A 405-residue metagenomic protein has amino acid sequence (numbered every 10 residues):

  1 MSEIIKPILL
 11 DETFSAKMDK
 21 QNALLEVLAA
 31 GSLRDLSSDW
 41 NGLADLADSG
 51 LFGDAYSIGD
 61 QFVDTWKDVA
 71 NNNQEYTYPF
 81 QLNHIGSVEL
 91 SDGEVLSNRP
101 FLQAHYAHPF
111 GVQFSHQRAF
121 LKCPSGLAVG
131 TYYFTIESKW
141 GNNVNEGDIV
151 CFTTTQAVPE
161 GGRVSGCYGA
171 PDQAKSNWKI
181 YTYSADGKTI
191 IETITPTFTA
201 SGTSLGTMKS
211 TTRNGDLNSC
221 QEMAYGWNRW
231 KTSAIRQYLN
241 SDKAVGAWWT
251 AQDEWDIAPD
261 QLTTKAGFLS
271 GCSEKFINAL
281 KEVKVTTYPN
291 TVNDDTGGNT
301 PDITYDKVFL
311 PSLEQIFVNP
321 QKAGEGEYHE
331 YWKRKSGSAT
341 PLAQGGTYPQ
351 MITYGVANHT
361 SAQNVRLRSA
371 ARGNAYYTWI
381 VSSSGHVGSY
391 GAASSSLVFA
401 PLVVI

Functional and structural regions predicted by a protein language model:
M1-A23: Short, low-complexity N-terminal tether/leader segments at secretion or assembly junctions of large, surface-exposed
F14, I136-W140, P196-T197: Poly-acidic low-complexity segments
A23-A128, N145-I405: Collagenous Gly-X-Y triple-helix signature in extracellular proteins
A128-N142: Short alpha-helix capping/helix-loop boundary micro-motifs
